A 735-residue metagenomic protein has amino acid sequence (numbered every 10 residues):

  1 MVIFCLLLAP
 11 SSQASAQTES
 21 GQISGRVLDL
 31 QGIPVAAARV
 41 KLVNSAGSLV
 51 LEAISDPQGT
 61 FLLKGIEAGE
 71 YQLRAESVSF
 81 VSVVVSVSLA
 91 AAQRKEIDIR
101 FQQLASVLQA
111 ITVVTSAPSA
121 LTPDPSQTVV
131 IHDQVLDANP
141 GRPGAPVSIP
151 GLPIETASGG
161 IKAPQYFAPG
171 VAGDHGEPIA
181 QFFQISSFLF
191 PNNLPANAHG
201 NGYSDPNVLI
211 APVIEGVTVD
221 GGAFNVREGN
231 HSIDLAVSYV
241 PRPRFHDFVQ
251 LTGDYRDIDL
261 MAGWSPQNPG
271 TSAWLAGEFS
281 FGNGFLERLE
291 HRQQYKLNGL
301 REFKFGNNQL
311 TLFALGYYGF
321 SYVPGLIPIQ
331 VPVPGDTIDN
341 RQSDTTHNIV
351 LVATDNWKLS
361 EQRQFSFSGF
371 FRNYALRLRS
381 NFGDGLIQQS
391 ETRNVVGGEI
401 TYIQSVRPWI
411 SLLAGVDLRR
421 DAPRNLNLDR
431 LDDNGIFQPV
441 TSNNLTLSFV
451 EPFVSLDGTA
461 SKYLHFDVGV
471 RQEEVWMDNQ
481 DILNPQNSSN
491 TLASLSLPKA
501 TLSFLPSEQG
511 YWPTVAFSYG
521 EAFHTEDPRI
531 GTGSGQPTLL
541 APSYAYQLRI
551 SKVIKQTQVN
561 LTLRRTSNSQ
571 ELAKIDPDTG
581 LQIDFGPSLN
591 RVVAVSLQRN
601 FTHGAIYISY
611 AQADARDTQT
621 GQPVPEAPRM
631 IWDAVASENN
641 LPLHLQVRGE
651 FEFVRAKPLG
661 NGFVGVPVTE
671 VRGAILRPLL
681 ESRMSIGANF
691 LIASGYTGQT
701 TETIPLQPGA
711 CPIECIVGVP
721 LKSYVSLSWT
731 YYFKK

Functional and structural regions predicted by a protein language model:
A14-T112: Periplasm-facing N-terminal accessory domains of Gram-negative outer-membrane beta-barrel systems
D56, V81, V85-Q102, Q109-G173 (+3 more regions): Periplasmic N-terminal accessory/gating domains of Gram-negative outer-membrane beta-barrel systems
N207, G216-V226, D234-P266, G277 (+2 more regions): Short strand-turn segments of transmembrane beta-barrel domains in outer membranes, especially the first one or two
T252-F281, L286-P324, R341-Q364, V406-R407: Transmembrane beta-barrel wall of Gram-negative outer-membrane proteins
Q364-S380, L505-H524, L539-D614: Membrane-embedded beta-barrel scaffold of Gram-negative outer-membrane proteins
S405-D421, V440-N568, S637: Structural signature of Gram-negative outer-membrane beta-barrels, strongest in the C-terminal barrel of TonB-dependent
T459-F466, E473-V475, R564-S567, D584-N661 (+1 more regions): Gram-negative outer-membrane beta-barrel transporters
I675-K735: C-terminal beta-signal and adjacent terminal beta-strands/loops of Gram-negative outer-membrane beta-barrel proteins
